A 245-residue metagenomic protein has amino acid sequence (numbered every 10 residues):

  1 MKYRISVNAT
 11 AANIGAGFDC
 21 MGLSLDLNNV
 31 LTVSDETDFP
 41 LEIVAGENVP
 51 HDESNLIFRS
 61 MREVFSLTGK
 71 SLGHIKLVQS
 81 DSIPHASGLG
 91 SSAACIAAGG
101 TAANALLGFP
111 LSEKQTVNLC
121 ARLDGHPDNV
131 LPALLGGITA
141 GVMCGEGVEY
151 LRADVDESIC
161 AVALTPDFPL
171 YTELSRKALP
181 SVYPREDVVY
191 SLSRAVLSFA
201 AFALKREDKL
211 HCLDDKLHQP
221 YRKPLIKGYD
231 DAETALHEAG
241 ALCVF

Functional and structural regions predicted by a protein language model:
M1-S87, T101, A105, F109-E113: ATP-binding N-lobe of GHMP and related small-molecule kinases
S6-N8, S24, A133-G136, V142 (+2 more regions): Short beta-strand segments
D19-G22, A121-L123, P127-L131, V148-D154: A generic local secondary-structure boundary/capping motif
L27, L89-S112, A133-T139, C144: DPxDG-like acidic metal-binding loop motif
S112-D124, D208-D214: Short, well-structured alpha-helical segments that form the helix of a local strand-helix-strand
T139-L151, P169-A201, K209: Anionic-ligand binding region
A201-F245: Glycine-rich, charge-dense phosphate/pyrophosphate-binding loop(s) and the adjacent flexible "lid"/catalytic subdomain
